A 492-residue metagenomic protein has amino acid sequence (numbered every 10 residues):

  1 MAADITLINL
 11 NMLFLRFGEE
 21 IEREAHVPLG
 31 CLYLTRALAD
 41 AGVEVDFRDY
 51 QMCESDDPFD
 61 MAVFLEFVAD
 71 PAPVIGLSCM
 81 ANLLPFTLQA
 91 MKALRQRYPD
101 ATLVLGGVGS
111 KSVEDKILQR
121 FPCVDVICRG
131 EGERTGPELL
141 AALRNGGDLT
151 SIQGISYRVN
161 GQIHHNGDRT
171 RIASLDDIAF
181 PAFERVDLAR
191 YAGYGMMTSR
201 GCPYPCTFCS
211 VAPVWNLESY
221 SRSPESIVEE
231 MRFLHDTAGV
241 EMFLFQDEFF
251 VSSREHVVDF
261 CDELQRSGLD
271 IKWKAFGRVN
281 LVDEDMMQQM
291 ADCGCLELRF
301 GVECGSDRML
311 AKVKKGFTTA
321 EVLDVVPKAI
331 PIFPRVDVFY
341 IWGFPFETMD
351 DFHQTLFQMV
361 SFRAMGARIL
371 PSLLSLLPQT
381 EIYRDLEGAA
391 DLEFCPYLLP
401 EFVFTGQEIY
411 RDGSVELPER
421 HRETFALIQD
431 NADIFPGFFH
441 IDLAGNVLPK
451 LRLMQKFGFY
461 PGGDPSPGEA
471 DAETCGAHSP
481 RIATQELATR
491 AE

Functional and structural regions predicted by a protein language model:
A2-L7, D40, E44, F67-P71 (+3 more regions): Radical SAM enzyme core and accessory elements
I5-T6, N11-E20, I152, Y157-T198 (+2 more regions): N-terminal [4Fe-4S]-dependent radical SAM core
F14-R16, Y204, R254-E255, R308 (+3 more regions): Flexible glycine/acidic-rich beta-alpha junction loops that bind and position SAM and/or redox cofactors in anaerobic
R16-C31: Glycine- and acidic-residue-enriched helix-capping/strand-helix junction motifs
H26, D176-D337, W342, F357: Radical SAM [4Fe-4S] cluster-binding motif and immediate context
L34-R169, Q379: Glycine-rich beta-alpha loop elements in corrinoid/cobalamin-binding modules across cobalamin-dependent enzymes
Y98-T102, V124, I271, C295 (+2 more regions): A short helix->loop->beta-strand "cap" motif at the edges of active sites that frequently abuts
I117-Q119, F346-V360: Catalytic cores of alpha/beta
